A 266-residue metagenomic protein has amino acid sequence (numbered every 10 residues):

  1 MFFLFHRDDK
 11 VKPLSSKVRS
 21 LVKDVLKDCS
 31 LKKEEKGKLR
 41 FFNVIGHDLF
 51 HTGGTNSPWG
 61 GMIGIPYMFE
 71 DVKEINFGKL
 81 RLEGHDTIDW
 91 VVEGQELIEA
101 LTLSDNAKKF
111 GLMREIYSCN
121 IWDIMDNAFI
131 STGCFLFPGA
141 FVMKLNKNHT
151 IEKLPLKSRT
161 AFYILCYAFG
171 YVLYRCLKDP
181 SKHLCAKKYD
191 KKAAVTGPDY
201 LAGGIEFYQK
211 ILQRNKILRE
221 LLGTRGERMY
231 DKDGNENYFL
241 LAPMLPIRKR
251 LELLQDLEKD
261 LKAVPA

Functional and structural regions predicted by a protein language model:
M1-I116, N120-I121: Peri-catalytic and regulatory segments of divalent metal-dependent proteins
V11-G37, N146-R225: Short helix/loop segments within enzyme catalytic domains that coordinate or immediately flank catalytic cofactors
S16-K27, E99, E152-K153, K232 (+1 more regions): Polar/charged alpha-helical tracts
V44-W59, A194-A266: Active-site-proximal gating segments in proteases and membrane effectors
I63-I65, F69, F110-N120, F129 (+5 more regions): Long, contiguous hydrophobic alpha-helical segments, chiefly transmembrane helices and signal peptides
D105, I121-F129, K153, K157 (+2 more regions): Structural motif marking the loop-to-transmembrane transition
M113, C134, P138, L165-F169: Hydrophobic faces of alpha-helical transmembrane segments in multi-pass integral membrane proteins
W122-T150, F207-R214: Post-HEXXH active-site segment of zinc metalloproteases
